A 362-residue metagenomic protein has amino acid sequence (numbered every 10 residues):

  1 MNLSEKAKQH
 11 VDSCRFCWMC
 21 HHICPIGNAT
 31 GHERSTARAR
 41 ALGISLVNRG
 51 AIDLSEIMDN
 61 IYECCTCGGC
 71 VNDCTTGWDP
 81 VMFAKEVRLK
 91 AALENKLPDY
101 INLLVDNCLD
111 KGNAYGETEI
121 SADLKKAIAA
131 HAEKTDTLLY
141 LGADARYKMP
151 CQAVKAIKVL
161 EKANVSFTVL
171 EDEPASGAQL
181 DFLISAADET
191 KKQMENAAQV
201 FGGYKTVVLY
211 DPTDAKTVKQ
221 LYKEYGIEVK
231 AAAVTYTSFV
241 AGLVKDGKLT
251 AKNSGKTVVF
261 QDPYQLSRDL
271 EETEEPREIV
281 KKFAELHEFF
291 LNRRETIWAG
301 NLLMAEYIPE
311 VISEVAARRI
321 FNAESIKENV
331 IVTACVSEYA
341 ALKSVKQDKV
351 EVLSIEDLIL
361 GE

Functional and structural regions predicted by a protein language model:
M1-D12, G50-I61, A163, E285-E288: Short, intrinsically disordered, charge-biased short linear motifs at domain edges
K8-N28, L54-W78, Q265: Cysteine-centered iron-sulfur cluster-binding motifs in ferredoxin-type domains/subunits of redox enzymes
H22-N48, T76-L93, A305-A316, N322-A323 (+1 more regions): Iron-sulfur (Fe-S) cluster-binding segments and ferredoxin-like electron-carrier domains, especially [2Fe-2S]
A41-Y222, G226: Iron-sulfur-cluster electron-transfer modules
D123-K134, L243-A251, R318: Glycine-/acidic-rich phosphate or pyrophosphate-binding loops and their flanking alpha/beta elements
L138-L139, V259, I331-V332: Conserved beta-strand elements of the Class I
D144-A232, S267-E362: Cofactor-cradling patches in redox/metallo enzymes
Y236-F283: C-terminal amphipathic alpha-helical segment
